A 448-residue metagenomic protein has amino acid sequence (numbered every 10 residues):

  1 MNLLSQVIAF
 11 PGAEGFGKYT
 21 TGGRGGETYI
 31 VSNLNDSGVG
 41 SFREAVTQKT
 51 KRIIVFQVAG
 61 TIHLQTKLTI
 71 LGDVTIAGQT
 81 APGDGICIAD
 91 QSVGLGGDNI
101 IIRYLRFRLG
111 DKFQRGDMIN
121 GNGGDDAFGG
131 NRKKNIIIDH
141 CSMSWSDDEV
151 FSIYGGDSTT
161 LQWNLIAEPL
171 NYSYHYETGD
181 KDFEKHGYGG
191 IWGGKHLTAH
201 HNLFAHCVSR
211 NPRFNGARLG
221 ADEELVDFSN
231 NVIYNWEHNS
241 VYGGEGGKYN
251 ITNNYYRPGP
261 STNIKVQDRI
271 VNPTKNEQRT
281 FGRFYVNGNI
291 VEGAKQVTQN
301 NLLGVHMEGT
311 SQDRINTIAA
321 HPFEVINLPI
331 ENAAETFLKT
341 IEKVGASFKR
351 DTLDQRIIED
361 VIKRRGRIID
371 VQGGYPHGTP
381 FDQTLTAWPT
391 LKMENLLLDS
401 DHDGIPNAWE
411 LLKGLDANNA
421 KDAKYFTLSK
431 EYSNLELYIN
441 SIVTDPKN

Functional and structural regions predicted by a protein language model:
M1-Q6: Bacterial Sec-dependent N-terminal signal peptides
I8-I54: Acidic Gly/Asp/Thr-rich repetitive segments characteristic of extracellular carbohydrate-active and adhesion proteins
N35-D36, A59-T61, T80-G83, G259-T262 (+3 more regions): Acidic glycine-/aspartate-rich tracts in secreted/extracellular proteins
R43-T50, T61-A77, D84-R103, L109-K133 (+1 more regions): Extracellular beta-strand-rich solenoid/capping regions of secreted or surface-exposed proteins that bind or remodel
D73, G78, D98-L109, R132-W145 (+4 more regions): Right-handed parallel beta-helix
I88-V93, R115-G129, W145-I153, Y174-G194 (+3 more regions): Extracellular beta-strand/beta-solenoid scaffold signature
R213-R218, D222-F381: Extracellular beta-rich repeat passengers
L391-L397, A408-N448: Proline-centered structural pivot motif
